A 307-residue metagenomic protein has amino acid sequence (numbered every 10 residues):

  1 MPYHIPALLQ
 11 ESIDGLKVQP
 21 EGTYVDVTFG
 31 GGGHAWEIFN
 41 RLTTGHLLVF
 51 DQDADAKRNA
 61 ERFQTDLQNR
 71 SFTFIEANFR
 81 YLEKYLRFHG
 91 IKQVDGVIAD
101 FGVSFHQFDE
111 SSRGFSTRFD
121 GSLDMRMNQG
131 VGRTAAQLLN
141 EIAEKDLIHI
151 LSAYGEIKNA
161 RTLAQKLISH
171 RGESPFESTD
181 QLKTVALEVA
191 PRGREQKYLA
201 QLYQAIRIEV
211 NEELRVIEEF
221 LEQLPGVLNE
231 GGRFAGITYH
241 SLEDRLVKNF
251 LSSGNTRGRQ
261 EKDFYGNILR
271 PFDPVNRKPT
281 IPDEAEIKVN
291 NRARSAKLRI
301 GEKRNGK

Functional and structural regions predicted by a protein language model:
M1-K307: S-adenosyl-L-methionine-dependent methyltransferase catalytic core, i.e., the SAM/SAH-binding region
